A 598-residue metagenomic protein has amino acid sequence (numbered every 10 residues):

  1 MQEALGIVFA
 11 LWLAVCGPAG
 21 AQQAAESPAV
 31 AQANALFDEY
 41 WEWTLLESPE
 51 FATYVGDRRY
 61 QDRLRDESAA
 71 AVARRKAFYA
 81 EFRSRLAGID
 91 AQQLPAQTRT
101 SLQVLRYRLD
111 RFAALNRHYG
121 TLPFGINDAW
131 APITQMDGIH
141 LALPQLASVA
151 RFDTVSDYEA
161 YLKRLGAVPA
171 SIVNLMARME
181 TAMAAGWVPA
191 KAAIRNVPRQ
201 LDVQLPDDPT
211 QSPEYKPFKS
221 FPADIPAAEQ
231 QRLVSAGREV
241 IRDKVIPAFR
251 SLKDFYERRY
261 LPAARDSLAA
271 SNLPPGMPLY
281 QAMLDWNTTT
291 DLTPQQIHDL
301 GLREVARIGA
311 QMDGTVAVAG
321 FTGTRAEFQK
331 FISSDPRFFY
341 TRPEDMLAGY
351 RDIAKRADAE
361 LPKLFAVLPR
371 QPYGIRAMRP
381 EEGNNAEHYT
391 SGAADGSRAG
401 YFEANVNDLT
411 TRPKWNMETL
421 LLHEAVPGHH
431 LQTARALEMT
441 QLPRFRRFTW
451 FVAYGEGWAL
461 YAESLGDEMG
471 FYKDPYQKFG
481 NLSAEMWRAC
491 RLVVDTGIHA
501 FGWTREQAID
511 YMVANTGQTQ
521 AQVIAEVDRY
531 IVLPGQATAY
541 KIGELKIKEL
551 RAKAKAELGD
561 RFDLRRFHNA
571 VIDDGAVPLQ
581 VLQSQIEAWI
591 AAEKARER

Functional and structural regions predicted by a protein language model:
A4-C16: Bacterial N-terminal signal peptides
G17-A21: Sec/Tat signal peptide C-region and signal peptidase I cleavage site
Q22-R598: N-terminal maturation segment of proteins
